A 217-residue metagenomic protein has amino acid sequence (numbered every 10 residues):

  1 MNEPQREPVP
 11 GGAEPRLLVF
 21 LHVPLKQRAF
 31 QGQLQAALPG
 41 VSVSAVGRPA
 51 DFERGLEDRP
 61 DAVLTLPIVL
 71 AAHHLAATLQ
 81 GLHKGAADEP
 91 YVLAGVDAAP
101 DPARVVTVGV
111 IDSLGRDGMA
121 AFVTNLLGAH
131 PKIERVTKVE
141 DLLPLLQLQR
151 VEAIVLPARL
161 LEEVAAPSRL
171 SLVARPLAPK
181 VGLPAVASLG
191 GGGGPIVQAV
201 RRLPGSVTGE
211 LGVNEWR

Functional and structural regions predicted by a protein language model:
M1-A72: Extracytoplasmic small-molecule ligand-binding "clamshell" domains of the periplasmic binding protein/Venus flytrap
V9-F20, L79, H83-A94, A166-V207 (+1 more regions): Periplasmic-binding protein-like
P15-A37, P90-L143, R159-L160, G194-Q198: Bilobed "Venus flytrap"/periplasmic-binding protein-like clamshell domains and structurally analogous long
A37-A45, L127-E134, S168-S171, G205: Structural alpha-beta junctions
A37-G40, L145-Q149, E163-V164, L203-S206: Structured segments of extracytoplasmic/periplasmic soluble domains in secreted or envelope-associated proteins
A45-V63, V139-L160: Short helices/loops that flank or line small-molecule/ion binding pockets
G47-A103, D112-G115: Acidic, polar ligand-binding/catalytic clefts
L64-L75, L145-P179: A ligand-binding cleft/hinge motif common to bilobed small-molecule-binding domains
